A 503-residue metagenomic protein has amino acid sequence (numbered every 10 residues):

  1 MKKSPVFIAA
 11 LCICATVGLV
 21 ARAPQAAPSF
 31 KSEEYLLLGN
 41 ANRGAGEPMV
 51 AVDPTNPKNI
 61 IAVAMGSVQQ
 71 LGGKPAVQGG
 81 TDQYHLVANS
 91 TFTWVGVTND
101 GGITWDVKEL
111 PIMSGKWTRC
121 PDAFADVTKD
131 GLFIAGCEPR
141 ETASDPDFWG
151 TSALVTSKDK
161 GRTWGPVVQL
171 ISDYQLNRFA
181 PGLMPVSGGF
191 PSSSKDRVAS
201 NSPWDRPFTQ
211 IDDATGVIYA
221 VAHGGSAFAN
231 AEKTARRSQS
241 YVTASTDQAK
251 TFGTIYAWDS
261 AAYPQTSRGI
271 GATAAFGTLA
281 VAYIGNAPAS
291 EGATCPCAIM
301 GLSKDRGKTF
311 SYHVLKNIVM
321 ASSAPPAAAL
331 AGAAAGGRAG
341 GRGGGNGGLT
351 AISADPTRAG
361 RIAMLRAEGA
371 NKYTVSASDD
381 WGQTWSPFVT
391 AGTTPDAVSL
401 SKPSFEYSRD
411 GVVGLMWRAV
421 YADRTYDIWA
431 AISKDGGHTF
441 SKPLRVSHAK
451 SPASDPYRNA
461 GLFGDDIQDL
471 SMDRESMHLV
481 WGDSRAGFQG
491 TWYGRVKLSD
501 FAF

Functional and structural regions predicted by a protein language model:
M1-A10: Bacterial N-terminal signal peptides that target proteins for export
A9-G18: Bacterial N-terminal signal peptides
R22-F503: Extracellular, repeat-based ectodomains that mediate carbohydrate processing or recognition
